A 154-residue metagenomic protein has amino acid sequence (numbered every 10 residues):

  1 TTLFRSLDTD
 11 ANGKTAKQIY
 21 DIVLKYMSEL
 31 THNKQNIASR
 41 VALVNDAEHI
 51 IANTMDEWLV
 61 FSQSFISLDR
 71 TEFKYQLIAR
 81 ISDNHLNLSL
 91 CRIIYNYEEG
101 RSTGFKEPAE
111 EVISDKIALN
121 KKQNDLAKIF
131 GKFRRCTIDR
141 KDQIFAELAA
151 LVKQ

Functional and structural regions predicted by a protein language model:
T2-L3: Short, small-residue-biased leader/transition segments that mark boundaries at the very start of proteins
D10-Q35, V152: Amphipathic alpha-helical segments
N12-K17, A42-I50, I78-N87, L151-Q154: A short, structured loop/turn motif at beta-sheet edges
Y20-L24, Q76, D142-F145: Extracytoplasmic/secreted envelope proteins and their assembly/folding machinery, especially bacterial periplasmic
S28-M55: Short beta-edge strand/loop motif at the mouth of beta-sheet-based domains
A52-S89, Y97-E99: Surface-exposed short loop/turn segments
L90-A118: An exposed acidic His-Trp-rich patch
P108-Q154: A conserved amphipathic terminal alpha-helix motif
